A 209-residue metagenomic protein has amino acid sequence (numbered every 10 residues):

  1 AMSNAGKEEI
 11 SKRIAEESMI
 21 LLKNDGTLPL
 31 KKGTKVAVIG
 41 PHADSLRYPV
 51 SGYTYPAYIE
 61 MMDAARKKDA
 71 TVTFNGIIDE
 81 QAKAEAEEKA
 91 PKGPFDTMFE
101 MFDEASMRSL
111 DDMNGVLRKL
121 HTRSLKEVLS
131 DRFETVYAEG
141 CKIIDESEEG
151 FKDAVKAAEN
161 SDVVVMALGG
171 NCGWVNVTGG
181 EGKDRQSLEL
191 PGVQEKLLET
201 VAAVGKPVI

Functional and structural regions predicted by a protein language model:
A1-I209: C-terminal non-catalytic regions of proteins with extracellular/luminal or membrane-system context
